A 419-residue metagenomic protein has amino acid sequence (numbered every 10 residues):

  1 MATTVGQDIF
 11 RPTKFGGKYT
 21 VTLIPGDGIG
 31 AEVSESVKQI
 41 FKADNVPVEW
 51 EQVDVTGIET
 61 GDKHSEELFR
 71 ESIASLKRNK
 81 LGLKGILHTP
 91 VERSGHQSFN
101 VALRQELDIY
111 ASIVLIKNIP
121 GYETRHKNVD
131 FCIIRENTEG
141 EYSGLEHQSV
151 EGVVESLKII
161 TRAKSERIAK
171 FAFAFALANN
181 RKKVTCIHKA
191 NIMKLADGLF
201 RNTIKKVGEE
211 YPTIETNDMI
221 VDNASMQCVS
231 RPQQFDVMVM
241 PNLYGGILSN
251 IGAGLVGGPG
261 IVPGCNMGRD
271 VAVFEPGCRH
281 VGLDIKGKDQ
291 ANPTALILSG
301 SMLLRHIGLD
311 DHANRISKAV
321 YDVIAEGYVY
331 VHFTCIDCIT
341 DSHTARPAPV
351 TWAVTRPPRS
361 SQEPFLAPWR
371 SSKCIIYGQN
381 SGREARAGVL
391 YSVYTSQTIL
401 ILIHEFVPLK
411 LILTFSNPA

Functional and structural regions predicted by a protein language model:
A2-D54: N-terminal phosphate-binding or glycine-rich loops at protein starts, especially the Walker A/P-loop of NTPases
T3, G61, V229-Y328, S342-H343: Glycine-rich phosphate/nucleotide-binding loop
L23-S36, F41, V150-D222: Glycine-rich phosphate/diphosphate-binding loop of Rossmann-like nucleotide-binding domains
D27-G30, K80, I134, A172 (+4 more regions): Buried hydrophobic positions in well-ordered alpha/beta secondary-structure cores of metabolic enzymes
P47-F69, C228: N-terminal beta-loop-helix "entrance" segment that forms/cooperates in small-molecule cofactor or anionic ligand
G57-T60, A196-M238, N242-G246: Active-site rim loops that border cofactor/substrate pockets in soluble metabolic enzymes
T60-K158, L243: N-terminal glycine-rich phosphate/adenylate-binding segment common to multiple enzyme folds
H306-D337, S342-G378: Internal helix-turn-beta structural module
